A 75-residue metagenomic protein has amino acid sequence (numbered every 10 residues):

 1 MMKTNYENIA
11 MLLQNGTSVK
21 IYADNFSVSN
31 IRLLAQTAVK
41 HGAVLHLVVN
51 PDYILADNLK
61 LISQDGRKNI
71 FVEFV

Functional and structural regions predicted by a protein language model:
M1-V75: General marker for long, soluble alpha-helical cores
